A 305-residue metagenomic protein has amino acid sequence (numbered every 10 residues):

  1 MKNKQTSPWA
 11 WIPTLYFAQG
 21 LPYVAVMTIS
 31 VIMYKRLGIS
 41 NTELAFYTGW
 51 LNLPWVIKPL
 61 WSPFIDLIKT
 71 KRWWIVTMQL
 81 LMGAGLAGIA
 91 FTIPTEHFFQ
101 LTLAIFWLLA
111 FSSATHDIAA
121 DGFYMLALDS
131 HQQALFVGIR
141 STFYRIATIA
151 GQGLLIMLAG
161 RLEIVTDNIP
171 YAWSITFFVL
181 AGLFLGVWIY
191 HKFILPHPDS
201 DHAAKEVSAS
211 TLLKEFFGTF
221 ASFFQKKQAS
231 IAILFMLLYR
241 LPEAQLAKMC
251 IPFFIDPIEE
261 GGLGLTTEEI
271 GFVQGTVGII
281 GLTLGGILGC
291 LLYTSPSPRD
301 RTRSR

Functional and structural regions predicted by a protein language model:
M1-T6, I93-L101, T115-H116, A127-Q245 (+3 more regions): Intracellular loop-helix junctions on the cytosolic face of multi-pass helical membrane proteins
K4-L51, I231, F235, Y239 (+1 more regions): Helix-loop boundary and gating motifs at the non-cytosolic
P13, A45, V76, A134 (+3 more regions): Conserved glycine-rich helix-kink/hinge and helix-boundary motifs of the Major Facilitator Superfamily
S40-W50, E259-I279: Loop-to-transmembrane helix entry
I57, V273-L291: Transmembrane alpha-helices of Major Facilitator/SLC transporters
S62-L80, I89: Conserved MFS/SLC helix-loop-helix module at the cytosolic interface between two early adjacent transmembrane helices
L80-E96: C-terminal ends and interior cores of transmembrane alpha-helices in multi-pass membrane transporters/permeases
Y293-T302: Conserved small/polar residues in nucleotide/adenosyl-binding loops
